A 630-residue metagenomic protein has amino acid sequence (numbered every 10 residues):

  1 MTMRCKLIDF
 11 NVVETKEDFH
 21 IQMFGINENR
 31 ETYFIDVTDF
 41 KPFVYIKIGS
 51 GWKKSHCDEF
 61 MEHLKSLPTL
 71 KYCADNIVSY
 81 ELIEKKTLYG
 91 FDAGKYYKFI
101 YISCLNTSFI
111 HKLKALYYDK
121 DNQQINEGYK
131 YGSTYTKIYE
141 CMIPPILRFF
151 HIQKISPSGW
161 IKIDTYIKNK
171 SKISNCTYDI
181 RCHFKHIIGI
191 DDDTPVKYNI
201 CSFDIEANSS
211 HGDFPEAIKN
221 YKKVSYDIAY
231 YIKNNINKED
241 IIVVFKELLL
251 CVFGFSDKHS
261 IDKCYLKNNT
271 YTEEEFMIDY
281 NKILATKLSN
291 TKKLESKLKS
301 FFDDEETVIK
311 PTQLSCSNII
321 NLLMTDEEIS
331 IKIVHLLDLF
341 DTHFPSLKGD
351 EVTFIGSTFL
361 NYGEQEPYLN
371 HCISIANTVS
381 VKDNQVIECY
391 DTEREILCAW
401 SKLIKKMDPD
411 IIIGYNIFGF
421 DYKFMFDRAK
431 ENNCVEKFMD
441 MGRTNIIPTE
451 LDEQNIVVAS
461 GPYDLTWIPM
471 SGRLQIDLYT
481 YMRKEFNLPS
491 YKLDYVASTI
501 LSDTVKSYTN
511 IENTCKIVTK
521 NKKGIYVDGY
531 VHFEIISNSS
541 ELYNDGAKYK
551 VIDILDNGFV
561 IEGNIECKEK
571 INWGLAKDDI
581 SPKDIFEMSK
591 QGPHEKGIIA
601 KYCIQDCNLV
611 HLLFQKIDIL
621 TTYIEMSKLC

Functional and structural regions predicted by a protein language model:
M1-C630: The two-metal-ion catalytic cores of nucleic-acid processing enzymes
